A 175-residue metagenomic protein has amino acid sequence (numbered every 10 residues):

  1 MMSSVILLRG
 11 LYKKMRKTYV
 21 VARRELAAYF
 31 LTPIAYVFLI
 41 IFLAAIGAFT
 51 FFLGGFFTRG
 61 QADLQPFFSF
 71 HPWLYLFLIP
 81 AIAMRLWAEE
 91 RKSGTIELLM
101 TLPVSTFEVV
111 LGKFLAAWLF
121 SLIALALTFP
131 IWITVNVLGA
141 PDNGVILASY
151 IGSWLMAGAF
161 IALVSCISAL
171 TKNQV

Functional and structural regions predicted by a protein language model:
L8-Y36: Aromatic- and glycine-rich beta-strand/loop motifs that create alpha-glucan
P33-L53, F70-I79: Hydrophobic alpha-helical transmembrane segments of multi-pass membrane transport/permease proteins
T50-F51, T58-Q61, A116-V175: Secretory targeting signals
D63, I82-M100, F114: Transmembrane helix boundary and interhelical loop/hinge segments in multi-pass membrane proteins
F67-E89, A124: Long, hydrophobic alpha-helical segments
T106-F107, Q174: Alpha-helix N-cap/start motif
F107-L111, I167: Alpha-helix N-cap/helix-start motif at helix boundaries, enriched for small hydrophobics
